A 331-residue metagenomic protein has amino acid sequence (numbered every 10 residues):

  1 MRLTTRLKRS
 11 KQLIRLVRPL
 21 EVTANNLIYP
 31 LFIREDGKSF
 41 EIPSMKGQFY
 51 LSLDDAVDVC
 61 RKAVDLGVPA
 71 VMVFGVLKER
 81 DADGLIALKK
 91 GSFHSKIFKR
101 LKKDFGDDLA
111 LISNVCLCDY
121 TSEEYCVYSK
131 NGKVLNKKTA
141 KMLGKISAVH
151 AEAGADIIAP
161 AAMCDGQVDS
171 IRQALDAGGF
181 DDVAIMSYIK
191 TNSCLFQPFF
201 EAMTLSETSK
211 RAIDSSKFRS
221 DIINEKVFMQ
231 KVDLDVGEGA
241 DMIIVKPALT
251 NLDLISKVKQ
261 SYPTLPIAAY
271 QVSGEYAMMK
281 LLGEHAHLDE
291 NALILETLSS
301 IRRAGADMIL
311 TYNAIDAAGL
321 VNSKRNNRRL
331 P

Functional and structural regions predicted by a protein language model:
M1-R18: N-terminal amphipathic/basic leader segments beginning at the initiator methionine
T23-I28, R34-P331: Alpha/beta enzyme core
